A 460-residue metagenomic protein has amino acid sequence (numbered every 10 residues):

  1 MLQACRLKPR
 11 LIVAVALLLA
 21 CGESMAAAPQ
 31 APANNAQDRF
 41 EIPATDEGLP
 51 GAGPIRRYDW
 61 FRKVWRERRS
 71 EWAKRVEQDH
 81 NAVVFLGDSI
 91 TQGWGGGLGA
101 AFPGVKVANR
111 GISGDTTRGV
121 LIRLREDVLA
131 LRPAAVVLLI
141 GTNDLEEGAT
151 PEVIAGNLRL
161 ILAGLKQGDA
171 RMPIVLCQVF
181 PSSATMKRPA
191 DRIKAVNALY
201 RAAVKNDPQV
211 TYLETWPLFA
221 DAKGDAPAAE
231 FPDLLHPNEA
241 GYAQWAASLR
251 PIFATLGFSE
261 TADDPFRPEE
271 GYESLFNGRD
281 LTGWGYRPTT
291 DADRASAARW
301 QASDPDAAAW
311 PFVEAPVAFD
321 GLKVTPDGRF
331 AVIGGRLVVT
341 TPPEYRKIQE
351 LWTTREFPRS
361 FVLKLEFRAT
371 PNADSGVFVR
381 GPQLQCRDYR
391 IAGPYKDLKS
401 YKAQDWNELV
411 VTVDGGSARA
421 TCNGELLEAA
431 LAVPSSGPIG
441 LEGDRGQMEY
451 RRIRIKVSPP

Functional and structural regions predicted by a protein language model:
M1-L86, T91-G96, A100-A101, L131 (+2 more regions): N-terminal secretory targeting modules
E47-W60, G95, P103-G119, E146 (+4 more regions): Acidic/histidine-rich helix-loop elements that form or flank divalent-metal/phosphate-binding sites at the catalytic
A82-L86, V107-G111, A135-I140, P173-Q178 (+4 more regions): Structural recognition of the beta-strand scaffold that forms the well-ordered cores of secreted hydrolase catalytic
S89-G93, S113-T117, T142-E147, F180-A184 (+8 more regions): Solvent-exposed loop/turn segments at secondary-structure junctions within structured extracellular/periplasmic domains
T91-A108, T117-R159, G164, V175 (+1 more regions): Oxyanion-hole/transition-state-stabilizing segment in secreted/luminal serine hydrolases and related acyltransferases
A155-C177, A195-V210: Charged, glycine-enriched surface loops/patches that mediate electrostatic binding to polyanionic ligands
R159, S259-P460: Carbohydrate-interacting regions of secretory-pathway proteins
P181-E260: Catalytic His-Asp segment of secreted/periplasmic serine-dependent ester chemistry enzymes
